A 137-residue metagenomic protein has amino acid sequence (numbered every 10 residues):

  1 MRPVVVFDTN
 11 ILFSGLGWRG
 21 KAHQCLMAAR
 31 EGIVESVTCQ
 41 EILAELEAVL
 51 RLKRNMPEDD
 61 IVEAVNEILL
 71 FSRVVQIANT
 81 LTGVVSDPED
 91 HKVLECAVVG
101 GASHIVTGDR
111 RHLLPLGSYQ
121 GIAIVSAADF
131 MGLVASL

Functional and structural regions predicted by a protein language model:
M1-T38: Short, well-structured N-terminal submotif of metal-dependent ribonuclease cores
V4, E35, I105, I122-A123: A residue-level structural signature of the nucleotidyltransferase/glycosyltransferase Rossmann-like core
L12, L43, R111-H112: Conserved nucleotide-binding/hydrolysis micro-motifs of P-loop NTPases
S14-L16, V49, L116, L133-V134: Residues that scaffold the ATP/ADP-binding catalytic core of kinase and kinase-like folds
K21-A22, I61, E89-D90: Amphipathic coiled-coil/heptad-repeat helices and related helical stalk/stem segments that mediate oligomerization
A28-T80: PIN-domain endoribonuclease scaffold, especially VapC-family toxins
F71-R111: Active-site neighborhoods of divalent-metal-dependent phosphate/nucleic-acid chemistry enzymes
H91, V98, S103, R110-L137: Acidic, PIN/NYN-like endoribonuclease modules and their adjacent C-terminal/linker elements
